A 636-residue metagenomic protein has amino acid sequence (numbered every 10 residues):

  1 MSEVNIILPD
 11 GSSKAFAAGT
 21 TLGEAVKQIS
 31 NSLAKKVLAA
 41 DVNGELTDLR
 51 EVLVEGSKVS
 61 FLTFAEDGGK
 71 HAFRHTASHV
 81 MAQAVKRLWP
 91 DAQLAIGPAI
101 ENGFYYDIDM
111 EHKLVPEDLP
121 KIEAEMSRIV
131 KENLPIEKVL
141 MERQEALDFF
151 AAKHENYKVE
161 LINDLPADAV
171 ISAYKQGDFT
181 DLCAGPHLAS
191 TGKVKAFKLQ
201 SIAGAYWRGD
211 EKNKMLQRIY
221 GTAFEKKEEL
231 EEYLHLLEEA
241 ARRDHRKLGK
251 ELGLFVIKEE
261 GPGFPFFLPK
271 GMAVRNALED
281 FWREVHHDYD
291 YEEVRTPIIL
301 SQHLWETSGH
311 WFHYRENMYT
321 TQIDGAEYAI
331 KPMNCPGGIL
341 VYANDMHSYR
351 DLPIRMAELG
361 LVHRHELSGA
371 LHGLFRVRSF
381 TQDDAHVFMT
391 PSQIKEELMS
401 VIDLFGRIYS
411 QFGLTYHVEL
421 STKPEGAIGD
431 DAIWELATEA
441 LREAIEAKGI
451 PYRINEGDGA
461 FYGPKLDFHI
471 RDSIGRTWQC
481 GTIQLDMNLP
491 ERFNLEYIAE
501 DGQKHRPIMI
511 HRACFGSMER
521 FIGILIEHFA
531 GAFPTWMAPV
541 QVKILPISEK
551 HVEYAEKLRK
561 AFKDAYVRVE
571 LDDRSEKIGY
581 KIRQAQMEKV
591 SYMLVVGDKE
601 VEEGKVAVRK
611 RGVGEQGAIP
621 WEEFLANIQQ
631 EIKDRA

Functional and structural regions predicted by a protein language model:
M1-T76, V80-Q93, I100-A636: NTP/phosphate- and nucleic-acid-binding module
